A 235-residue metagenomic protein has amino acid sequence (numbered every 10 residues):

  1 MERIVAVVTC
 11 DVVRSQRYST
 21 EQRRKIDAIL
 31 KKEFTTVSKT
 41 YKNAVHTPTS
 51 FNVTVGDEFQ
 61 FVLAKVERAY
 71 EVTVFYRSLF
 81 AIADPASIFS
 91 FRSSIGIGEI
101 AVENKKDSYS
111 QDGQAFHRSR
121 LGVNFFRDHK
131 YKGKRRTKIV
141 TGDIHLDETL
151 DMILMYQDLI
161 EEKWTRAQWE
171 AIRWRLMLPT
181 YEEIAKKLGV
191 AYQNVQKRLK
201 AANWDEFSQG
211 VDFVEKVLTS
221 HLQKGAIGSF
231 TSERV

Functional and structural regions predicted by a protein language model:
M1-V235: Regulatory and interdomain segments flanking nucleotide-handling catalytic cores in signaling/defense enzymes
